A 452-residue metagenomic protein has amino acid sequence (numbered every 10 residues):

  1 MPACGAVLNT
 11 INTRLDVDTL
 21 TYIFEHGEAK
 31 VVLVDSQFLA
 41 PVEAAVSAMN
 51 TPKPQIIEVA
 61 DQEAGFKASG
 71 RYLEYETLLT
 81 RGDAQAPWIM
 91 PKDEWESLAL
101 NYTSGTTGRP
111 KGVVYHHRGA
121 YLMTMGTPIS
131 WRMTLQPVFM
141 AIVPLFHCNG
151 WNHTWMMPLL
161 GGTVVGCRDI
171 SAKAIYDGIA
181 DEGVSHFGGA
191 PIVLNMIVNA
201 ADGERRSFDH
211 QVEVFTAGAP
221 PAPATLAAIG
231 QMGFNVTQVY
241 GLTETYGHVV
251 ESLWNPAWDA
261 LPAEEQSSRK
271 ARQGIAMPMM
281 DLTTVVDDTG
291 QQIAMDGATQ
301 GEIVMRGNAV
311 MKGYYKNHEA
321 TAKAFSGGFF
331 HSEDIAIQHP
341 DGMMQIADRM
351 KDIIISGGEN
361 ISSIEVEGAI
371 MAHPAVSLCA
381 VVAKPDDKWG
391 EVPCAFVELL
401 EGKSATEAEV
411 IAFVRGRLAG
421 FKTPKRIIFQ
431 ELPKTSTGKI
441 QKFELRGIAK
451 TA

Functional and structural regions predicted by a protein language model:
M1-C4, E25-H26, H147, P158-L159 (+1 more regions): Short hydrophobic alpha-helices that are characteristic scaffold elements of the AMP-binding
A3-T80, E401-K403: Structural core segment of the AMP-binding/adenylate-forming
L15, T19-Y22, K30-V34, I179 (+7 more regions): AMP-binding/adenylate-forming catalytic core of the ANL superfamily
I57-E58, E63-Y75, T80-Y102, R109 (+1 more regions): Conserved pre-ATP/AMP-binding loop-to-beta segment of ANL
E76, L159, V184-G189, V198-S268 (+2 more regions): Gly/Ser/Thr-rich phosphate-binding loop
L98-L122: Conserved AMP-binding A3 loop
Y121-V138, F146-H186, A200: Conserved AMP-binding/adenylation subdomain of ANL enzymes
A276-V304, P340-D341, K403-E407, Q441: Conserved beta-loop-beta connector loops within the AMP-binding
